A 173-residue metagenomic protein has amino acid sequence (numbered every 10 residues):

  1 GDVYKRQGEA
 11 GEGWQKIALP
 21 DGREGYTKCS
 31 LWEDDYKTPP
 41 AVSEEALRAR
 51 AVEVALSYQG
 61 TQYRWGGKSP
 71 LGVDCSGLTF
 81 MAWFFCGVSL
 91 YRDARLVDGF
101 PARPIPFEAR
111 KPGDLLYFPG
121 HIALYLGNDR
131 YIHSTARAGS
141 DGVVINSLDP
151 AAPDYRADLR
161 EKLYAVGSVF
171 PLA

Functional and structural regions predicted by a protein language model:
V3-Y4: Short, small-residue-biased leader/transition segments that mark boundaries at the very start of proteins
Q7-G8, P119-G120, T135: Conserved "cap/hinge" positions at secondary-structure junctions
E12-K16, R130: Short aromatic-glycine-enriched beta-strand elements
A18-S57, T61: Boundary regions of SH3-family modules and the immediately adjacent low-complexity/disordered segments in eukaryotic
Q62-R110: Catalytic cysteine-centered active-site loop
K68, A94-L96, A102-P104, L126-A173: Aromatic- and glycine-rich peptidoglycan recognition patches
A109-K111, L116-Y117: Short, well-ordered loop/turn sites that connect or cap secondary structure elements
